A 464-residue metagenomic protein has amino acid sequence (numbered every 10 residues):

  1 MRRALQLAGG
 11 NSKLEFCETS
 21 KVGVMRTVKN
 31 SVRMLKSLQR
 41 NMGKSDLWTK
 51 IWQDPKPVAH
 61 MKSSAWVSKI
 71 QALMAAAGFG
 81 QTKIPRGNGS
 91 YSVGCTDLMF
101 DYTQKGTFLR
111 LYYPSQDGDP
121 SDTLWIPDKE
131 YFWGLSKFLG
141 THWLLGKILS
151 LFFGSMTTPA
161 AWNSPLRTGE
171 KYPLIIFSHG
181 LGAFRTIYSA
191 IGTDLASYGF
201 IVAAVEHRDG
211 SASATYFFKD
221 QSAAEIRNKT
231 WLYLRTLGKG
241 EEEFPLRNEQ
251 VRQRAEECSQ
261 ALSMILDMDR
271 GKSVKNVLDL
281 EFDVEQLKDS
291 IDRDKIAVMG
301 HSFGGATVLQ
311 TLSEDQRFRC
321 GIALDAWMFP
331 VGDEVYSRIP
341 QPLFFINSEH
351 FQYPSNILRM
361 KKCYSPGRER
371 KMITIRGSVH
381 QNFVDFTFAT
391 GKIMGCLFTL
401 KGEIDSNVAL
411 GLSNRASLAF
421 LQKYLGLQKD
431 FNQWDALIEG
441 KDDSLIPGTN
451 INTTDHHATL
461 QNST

Functional and structural regions predicted by a protein language model:
R2-R3, V24-K36, G43-S64, K69 (+4 more regions): Alpha/beta-hydrolase-fold serine-hydrolase catalytic core, especially in secreted/extracellular enzymes
G43, L47-I175, A419: Domain-level recognition of soluble alpha/beta enzyme cores, biased toward histidine phosphatases/phosphomutases
Y113, F177-L181, S302, S348: Glycine-rich His-Gly loop
P159-Y172, F177-T215, Q352-P354: Short substrate-entry loop that stabilizes the transition state in hydrolases
R167, R319-F383: The feature captures the conserved acid-bearing segment of alpha/beta-hydrolase catalytic domains
Y216-S290: Alpha/beta-hydrolase active-site loop
A261-S337: Primarily recognizes the serine-hydrolase "nucleophile elbow" in alpha/beta-hydrolase and SGNH/GDSL folds
